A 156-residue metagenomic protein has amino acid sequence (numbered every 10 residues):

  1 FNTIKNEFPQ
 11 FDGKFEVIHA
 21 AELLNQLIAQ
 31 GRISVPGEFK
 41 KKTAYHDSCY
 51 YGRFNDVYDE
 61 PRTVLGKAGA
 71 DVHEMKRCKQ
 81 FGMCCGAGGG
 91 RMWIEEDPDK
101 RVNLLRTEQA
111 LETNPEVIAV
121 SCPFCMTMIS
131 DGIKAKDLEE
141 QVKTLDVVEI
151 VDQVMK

Functional and structural regions predicted by a protein language model:
F1-K156: Iron-sulfur cluster-binding electron-transfer modules in prokaryotic oxidoreductases
